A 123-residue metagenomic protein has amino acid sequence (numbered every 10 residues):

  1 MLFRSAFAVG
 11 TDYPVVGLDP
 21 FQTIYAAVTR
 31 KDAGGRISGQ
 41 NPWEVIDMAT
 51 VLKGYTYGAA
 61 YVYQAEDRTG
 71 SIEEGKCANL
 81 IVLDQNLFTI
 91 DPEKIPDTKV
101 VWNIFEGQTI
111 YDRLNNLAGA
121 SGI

Functional and structural regions predicted by a protein language model:
M1-T109: His/Asp/Glu-enriched, well-ordered alpha-helical/loop segment that forms or immediately abuts the divalent-metal
D112-I123: Glycine- and charge-enriched low-complexity intrinsically disordered segments
